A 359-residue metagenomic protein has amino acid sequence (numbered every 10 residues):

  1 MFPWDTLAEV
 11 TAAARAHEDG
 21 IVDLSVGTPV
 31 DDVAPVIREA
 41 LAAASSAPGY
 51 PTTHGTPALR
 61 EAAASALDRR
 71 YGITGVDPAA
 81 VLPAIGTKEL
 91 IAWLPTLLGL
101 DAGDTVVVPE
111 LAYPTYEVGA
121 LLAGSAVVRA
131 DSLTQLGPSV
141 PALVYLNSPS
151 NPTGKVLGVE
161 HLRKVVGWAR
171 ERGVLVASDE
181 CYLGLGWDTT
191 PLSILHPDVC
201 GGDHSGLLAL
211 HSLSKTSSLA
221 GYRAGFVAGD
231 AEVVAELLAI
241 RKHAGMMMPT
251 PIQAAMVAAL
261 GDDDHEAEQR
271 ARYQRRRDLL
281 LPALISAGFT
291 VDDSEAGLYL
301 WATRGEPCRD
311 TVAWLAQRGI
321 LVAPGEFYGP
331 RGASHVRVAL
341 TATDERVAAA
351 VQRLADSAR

Functional and structural regions predicted by a protein language model:
M1-G86, A259-L260, A358-R359: N-terminal small-domain helix-loop-helix segment of the aminotransferase-like
A14-H17, A123, E171-R172, A287 (+1 more regions): Helix C-cap/helix->beta junction micro-motif
A47-W168, G184-L185, T189-G202, L208: Conserved core of the PLP fold type I
V108, R129, S178, V322-P324: Hydrophobic residues in well-ordered beta-strands that form the structural core
C200-Q274, A358: Conserved core segment of the aminotransferase class I/II
Q253, V257, Y273-L281, V291-R304 (+1 more regions): Conserved glycine-rich beta-strand-loop-beta hairpin in the small C-terminal domain of fold type I
Q317-V322, Y328-R359: PLP-dependent enzyme catalytic core of the Aspartate aminotransferase-like
